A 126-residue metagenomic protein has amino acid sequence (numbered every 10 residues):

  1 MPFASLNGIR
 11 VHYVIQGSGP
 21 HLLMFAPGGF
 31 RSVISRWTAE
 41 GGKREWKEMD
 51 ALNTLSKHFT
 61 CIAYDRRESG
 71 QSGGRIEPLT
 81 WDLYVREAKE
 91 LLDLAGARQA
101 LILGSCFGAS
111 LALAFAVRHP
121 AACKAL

Functional and structural regions predicted by a protein language model:
M1-P2: Short, hydrophobic/aromatic-rich segments at coil-to-beta transitions
L6-G73: Conserved HGGG/HGGXW glycine-rich cap/lid loop of the alpha/beta-hydrolase fold
W37-G41, I76-L79, A116-R118: Short, glycine/charged-enriched secondary-structure capping and boundary segments
N53, K89, L113: Active-site phosphate/pyrophosphate- and oxyanion-stabilizing loops and adjacent acidic/basic residues in soluble
K57, E90, V117-A121: Short, well-ordered alpha-helices that flank and scaffold nucleotide-derived cofactor binding pockets
G73-V85: Catalytic nucleophile-loop/oxyanion-hole region of alpha/beta-hydrolase and closely related hydrolase-like folds
D82-A100: Conserved acidic catalytic loop of the alpha/beta-hydrolase fold
R98-L126: Conserved hydrolase catalytic core segment
